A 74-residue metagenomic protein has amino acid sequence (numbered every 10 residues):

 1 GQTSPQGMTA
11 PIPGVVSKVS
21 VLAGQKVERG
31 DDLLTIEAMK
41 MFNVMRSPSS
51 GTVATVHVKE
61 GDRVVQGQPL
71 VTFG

Functional and structural regions predicted by a protein language model:
G1-G74: Structured functional modules or segments
